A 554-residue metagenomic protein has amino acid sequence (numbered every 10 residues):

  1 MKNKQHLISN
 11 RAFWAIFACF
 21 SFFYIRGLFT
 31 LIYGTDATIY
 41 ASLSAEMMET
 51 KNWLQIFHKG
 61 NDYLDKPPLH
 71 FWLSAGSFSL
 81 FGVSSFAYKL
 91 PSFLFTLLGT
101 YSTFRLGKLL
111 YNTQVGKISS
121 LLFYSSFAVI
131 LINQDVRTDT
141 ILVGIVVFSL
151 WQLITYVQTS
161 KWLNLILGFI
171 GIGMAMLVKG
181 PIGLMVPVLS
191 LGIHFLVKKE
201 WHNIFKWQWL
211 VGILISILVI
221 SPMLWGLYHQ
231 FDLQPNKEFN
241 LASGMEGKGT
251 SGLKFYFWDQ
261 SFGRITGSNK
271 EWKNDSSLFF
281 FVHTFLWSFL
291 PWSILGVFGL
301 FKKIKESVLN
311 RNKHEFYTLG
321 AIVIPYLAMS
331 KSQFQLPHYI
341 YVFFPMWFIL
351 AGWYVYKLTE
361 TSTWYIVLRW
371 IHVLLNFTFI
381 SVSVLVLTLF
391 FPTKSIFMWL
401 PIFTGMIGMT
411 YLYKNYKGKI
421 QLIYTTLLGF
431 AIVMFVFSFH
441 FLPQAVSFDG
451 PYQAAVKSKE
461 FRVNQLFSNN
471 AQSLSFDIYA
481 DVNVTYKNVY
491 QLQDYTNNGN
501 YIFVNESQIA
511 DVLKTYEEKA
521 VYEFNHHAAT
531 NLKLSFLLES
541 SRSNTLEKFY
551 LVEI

Functional and structural regions predicted by a protein language model:
M1-Y365, Q444, A528, L532-L534 (+1 more regions): Membrane-integral, polyisoprenol-dependent glycosyltransferases of the GT-C/oligosaccharyltransferase superfamily
K2, I166, K302-N483, K487-I554: Membrane-embedded architecture of ER/inner-membrane glycosylation machinery
